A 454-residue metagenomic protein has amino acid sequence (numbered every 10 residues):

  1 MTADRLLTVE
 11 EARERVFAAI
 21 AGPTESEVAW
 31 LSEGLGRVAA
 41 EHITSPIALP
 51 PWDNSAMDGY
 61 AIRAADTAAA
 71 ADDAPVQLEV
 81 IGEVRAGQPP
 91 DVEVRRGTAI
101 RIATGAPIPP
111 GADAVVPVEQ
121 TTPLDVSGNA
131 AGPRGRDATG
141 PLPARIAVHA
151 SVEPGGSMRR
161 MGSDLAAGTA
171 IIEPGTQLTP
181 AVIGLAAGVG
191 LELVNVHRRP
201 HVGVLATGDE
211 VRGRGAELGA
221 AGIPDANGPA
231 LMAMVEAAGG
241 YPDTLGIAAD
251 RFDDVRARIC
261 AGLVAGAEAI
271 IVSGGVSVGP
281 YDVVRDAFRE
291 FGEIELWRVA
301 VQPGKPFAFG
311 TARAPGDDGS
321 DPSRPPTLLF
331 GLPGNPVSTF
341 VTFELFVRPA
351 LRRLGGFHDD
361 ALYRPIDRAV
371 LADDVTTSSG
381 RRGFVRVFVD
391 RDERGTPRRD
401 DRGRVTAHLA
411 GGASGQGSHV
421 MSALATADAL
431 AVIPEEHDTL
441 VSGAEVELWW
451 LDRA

Functional and structural regions predicted by a protein language model:
M1-D72, L78, R101, T139 (+2 more regions): Short, low-complexity N-terminal leaders and the immediately following helix N-cap/first helix
M1-E10, E192-L332, P336-T342: Helix-rich terminal scaffold detector
M1-L7, A18, S127-T139, P315-R324 (+2 more regions): Short, low-complexity, intrinsically disordered N-terminal peptides in bacterial proteins
T2-D4, V9-E10, I43, A61-A249 (+3 more regions): Short, glycine/charged-enriched hinge/interface segments at domain edges or termini
D4-E11, S26-A29, E33, I47 (+24 more regions): Conserved active-site and cofactor/substrate-binding residues in soluble primary-metabolism enzymes
A19-P23, V189-E192, V211, M234 (+8 more regions): Change "in soluble alpha/beta enzymes" to "in soluble alpha/beta proteins
E27-S32, E41, N54, G87 (+2 more regions): Flexible glycine/proline-rich
